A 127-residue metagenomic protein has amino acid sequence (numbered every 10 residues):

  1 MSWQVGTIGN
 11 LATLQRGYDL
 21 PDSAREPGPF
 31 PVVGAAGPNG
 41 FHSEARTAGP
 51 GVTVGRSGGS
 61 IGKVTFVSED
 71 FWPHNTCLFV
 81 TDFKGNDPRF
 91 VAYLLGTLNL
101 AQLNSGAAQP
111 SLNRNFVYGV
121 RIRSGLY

Functional and structural regions predicted by a protein language model:
M1-G34, R123-Y127: Non-catalytic DNA-recognition/assembly elements of restriction-modification systems
G34-G96, L100-A101, S105-Y118: A short beta-sheet element
